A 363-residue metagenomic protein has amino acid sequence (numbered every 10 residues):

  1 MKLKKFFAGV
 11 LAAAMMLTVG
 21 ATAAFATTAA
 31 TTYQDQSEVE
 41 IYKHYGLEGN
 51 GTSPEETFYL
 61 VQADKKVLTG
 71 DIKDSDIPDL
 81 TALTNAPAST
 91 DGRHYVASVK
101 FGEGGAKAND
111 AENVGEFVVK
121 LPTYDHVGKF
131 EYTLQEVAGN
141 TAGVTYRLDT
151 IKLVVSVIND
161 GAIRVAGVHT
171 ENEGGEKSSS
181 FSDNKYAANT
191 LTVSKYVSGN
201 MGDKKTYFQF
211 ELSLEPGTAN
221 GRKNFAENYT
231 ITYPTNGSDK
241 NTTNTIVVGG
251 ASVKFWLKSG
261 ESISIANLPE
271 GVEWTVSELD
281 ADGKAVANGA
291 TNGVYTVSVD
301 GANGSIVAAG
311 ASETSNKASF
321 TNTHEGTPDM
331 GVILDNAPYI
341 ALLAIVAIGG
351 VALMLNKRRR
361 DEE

Functional and structural regions predicted by a protein language model:
K2-E363: Solvent-exposed loop/turn and edge beta-strand elements of beta-rich ligand-binding domains
